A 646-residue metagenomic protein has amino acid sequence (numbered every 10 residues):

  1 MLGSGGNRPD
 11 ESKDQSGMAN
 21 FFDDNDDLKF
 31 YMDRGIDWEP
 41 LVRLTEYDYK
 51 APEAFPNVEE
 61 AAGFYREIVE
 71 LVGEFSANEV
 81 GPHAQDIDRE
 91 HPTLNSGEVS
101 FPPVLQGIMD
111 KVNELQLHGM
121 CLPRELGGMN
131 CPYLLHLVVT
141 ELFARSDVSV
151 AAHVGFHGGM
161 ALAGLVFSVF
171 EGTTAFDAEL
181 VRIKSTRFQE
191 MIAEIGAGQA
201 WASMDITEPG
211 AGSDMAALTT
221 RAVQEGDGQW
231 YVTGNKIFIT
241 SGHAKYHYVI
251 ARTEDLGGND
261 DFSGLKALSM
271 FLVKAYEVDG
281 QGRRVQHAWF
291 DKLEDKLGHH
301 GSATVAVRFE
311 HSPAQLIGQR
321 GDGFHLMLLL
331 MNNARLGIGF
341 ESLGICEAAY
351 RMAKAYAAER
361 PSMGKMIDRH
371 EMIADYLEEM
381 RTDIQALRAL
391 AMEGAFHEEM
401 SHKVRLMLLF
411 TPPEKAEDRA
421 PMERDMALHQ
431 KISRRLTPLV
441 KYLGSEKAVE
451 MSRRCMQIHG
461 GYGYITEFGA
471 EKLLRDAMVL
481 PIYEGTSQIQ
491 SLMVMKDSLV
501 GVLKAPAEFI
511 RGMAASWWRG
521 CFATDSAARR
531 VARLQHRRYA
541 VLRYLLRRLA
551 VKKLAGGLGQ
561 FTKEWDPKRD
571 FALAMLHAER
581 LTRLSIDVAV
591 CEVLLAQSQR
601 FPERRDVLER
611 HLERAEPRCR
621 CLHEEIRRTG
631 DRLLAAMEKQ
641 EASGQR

Functional and structural regions predicted by a protein language model:
L2, E11-N95, V99, Q645: Extended, charge-enriched "interface" segments that sit outside catalytic cores
D14-A54, Y462-V531, E613-R646: Glycine-rich phosphate/cofactor-binding loops in nucleotide/flavin-utilizing enzymes
P56, G63, E67-A151, D205-G210 (+3 more regions): Active-site beta-strand/loop segments that form the cofactor-binding cradle of oxidoreductase flavoproteins
G73, V104-Q189, T240-G242, Y483 (+3 more regions): Internal helix-loop-helix
Q229, T233-V285: A short core secondary-structure module
E277-H287, D291, K296, A303-A334 (+2 more regions): A glycine-rich, basic-preceded beta-loop-alpha segment at the flavin cofactor/substrate interface of flavin-utilizing
H429-Y462: Charged, glycine-rich active-site and insertion segments that engage polyanionic ligands
G501, R519-R646: C-terminal amphipathic alpha-helical interaction region
